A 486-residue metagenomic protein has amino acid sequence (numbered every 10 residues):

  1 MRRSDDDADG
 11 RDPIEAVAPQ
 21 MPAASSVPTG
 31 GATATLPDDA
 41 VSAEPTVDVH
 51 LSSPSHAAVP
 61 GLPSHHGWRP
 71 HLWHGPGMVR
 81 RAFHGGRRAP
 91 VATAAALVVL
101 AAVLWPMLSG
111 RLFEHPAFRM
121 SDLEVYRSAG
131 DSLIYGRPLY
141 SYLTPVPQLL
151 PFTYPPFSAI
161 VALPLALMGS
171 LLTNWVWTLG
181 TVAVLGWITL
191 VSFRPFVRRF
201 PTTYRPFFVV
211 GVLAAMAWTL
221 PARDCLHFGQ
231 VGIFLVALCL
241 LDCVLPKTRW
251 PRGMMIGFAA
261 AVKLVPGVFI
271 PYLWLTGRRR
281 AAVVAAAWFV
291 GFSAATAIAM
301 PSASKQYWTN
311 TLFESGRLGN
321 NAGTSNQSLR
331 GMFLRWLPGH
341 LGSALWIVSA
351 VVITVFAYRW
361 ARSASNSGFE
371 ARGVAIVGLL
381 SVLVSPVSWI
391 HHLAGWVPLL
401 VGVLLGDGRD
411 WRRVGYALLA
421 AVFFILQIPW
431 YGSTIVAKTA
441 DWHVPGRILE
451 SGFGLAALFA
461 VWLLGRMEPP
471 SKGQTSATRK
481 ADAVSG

Functional and structural regions predicted by a protein language model:
R2, P45-H50, H56, G61-R252 (+3 more regions): Primarily membrane-embedded glycan-assembly and transfer machineries that use lipid-linked glycans
P13-A16, A40: Generic short N-terminal amphipathic or hydrophobic helices
V17, P22-S25, A32-T33, S476: Intrinsically disordered, low-complexity segments enriched in serine/proline and basic residues
W187, V191, A237-L245, L273 (+2 more regions): Transmembrane alpha-helices and membrane-interface helical segments of multi-pass integral membrane enzymes
I256-L273, V384-G395: Transmembrane helices and adjacent periplasmic/lumenal helix-loop junctions of polyprenol-phosphate-dependent
L404-G486: Aromatic-enriched
